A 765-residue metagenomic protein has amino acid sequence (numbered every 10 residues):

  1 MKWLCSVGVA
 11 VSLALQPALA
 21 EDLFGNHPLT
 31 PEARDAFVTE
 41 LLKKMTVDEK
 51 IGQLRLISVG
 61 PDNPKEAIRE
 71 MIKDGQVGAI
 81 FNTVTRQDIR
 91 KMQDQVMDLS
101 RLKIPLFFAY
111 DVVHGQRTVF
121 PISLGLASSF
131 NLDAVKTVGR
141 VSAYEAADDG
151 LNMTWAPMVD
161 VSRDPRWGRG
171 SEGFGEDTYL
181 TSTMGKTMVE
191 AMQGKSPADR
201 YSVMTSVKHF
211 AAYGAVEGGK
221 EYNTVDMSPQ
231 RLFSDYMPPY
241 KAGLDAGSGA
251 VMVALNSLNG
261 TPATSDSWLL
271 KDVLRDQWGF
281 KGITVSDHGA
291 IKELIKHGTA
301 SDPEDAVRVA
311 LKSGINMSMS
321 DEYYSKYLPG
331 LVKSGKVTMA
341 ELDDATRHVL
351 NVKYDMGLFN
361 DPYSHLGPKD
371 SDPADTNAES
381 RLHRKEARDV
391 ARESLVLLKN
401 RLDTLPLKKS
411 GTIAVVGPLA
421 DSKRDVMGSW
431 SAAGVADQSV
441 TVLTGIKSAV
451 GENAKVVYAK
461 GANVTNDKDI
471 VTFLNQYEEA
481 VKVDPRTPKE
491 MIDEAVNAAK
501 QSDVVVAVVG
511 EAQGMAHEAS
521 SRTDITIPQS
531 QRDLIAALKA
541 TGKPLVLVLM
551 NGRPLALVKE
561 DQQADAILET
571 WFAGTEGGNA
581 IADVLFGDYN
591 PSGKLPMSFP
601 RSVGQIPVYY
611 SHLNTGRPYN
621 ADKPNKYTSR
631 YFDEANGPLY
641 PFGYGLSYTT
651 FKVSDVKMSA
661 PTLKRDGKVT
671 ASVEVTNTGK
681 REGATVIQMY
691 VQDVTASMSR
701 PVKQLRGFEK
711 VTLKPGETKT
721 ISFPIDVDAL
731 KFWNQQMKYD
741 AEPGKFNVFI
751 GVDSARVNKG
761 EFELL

Functional and structural regions predicted by a protein language model:
M1-L19: Gram-negative bacterial Sec-dependent N-terminal signal peptides
W3, A755-N758: Short glycine/proline-enriched turn or capping motifs at secondary-structure junctions
A20-N734, D740-S754, E761, L765: Glycoside hydrolase catalytic-domain context in secreted enzymes
